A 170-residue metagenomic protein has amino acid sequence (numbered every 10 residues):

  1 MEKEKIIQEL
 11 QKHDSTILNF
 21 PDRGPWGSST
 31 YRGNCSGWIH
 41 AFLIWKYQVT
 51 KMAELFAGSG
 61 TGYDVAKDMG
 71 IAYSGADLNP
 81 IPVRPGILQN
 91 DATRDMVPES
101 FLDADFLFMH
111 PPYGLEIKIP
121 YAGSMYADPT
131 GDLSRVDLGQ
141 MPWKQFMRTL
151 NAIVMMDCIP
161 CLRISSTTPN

Functional and structural regions predicted by a protein language model:
M1-N170: Class I S-adenosyl-L-methionine-dependent methyltransferase catalytic core
